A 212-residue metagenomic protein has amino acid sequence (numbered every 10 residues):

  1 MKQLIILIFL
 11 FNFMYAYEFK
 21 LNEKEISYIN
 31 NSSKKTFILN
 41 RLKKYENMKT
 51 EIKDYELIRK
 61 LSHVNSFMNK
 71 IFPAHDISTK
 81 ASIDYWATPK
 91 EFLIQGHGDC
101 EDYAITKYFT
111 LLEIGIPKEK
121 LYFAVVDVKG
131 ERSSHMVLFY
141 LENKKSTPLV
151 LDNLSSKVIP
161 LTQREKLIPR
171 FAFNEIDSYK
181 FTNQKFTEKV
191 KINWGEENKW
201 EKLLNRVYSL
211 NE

Functional and structural regions predicted by a protein language model:
M1-K2, L57: Structural motif marking the loop-to-transmembrane transition
Q3-N12: Sec-dependent N-terminal signal peptides
A16-E212: A structural boundary/capping signal
